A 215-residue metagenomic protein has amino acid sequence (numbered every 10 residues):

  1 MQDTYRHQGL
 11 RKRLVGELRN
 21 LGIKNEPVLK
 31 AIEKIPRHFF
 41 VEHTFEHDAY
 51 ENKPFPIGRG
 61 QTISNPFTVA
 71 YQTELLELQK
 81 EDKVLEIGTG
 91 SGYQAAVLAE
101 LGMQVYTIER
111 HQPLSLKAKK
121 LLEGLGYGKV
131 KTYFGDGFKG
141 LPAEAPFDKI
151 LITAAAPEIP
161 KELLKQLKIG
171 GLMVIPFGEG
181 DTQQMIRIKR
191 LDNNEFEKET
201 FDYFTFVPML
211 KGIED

Functional and structural regions predicted by a protein language model:
M1-L85, Y93-V97, L101, L114-K117 (+3 more regions): Class I SAM-dependent transferase core
E77-E197: Conserved nucleotide-cofactor-binding alpha/beta core module
